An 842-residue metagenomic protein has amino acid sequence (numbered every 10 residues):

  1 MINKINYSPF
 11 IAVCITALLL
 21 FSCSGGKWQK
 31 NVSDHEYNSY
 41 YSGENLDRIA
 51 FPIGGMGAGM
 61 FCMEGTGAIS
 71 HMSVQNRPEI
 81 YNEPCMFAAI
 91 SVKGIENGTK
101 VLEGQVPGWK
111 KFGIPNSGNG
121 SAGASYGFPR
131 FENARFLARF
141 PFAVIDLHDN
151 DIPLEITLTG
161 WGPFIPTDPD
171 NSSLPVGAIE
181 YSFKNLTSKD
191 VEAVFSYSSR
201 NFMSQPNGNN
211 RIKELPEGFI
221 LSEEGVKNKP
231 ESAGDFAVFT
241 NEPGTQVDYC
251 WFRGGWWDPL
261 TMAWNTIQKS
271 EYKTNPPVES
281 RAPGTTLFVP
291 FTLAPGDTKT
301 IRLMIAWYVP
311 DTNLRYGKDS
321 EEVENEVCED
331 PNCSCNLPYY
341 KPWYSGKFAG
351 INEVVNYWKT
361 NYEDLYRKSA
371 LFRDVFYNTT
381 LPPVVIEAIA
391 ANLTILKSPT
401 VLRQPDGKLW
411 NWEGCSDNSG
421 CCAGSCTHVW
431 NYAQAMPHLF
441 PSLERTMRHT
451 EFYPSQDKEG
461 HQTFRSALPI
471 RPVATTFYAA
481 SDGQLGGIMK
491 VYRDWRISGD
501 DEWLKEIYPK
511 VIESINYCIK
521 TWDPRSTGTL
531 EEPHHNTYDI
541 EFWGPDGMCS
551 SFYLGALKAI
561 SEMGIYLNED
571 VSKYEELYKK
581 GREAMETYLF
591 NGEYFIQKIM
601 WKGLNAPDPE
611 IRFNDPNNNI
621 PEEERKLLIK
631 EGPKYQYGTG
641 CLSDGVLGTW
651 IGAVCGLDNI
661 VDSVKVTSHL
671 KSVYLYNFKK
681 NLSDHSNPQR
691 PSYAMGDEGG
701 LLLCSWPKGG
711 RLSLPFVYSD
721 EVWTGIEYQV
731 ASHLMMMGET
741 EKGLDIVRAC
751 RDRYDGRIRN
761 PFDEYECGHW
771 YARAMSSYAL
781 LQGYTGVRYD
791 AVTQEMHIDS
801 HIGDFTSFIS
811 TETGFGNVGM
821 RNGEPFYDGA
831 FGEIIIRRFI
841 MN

Functional and structural regions predicted by a protein language model:
I2-I11: Bacterial N-terminal signal peptides that target proteins for export
F21-S22: C-terminal motif of bacterial Sec signal peptides marking the signal peptidase cleavage site
G26-W109, A388-N392, K397-P399, Q404-P405: Beta-strand-rich N-terminal accessory domains
K27-D34, Y40-N45, I49, V144 (+9 more regions): Acidic/polar, glycine-enriched structural segments that form the non-catalytic walls/loops of the carbohydrate-binding
G57, A68-S70, N76-L158, P163-P169 (+4 more regions): Non-catalytic C-terminal accessory modules of carbohydrate-active enzymes
S91-G94, G98-L102, K110-S121, N185 (+13 more regions): Aromatic-rich carbohydrate-recognition surfaces in CAZymes
A178, V289-A294, I301, C422-V429 (+9 more regions): C-terminal substrate/ligand-recognition segments
P382-S416, S442-T475, T521-P545, E586-W723 (+1 more regions): Extended glycan-interaction surfaces of carbohydrate-active proteins
